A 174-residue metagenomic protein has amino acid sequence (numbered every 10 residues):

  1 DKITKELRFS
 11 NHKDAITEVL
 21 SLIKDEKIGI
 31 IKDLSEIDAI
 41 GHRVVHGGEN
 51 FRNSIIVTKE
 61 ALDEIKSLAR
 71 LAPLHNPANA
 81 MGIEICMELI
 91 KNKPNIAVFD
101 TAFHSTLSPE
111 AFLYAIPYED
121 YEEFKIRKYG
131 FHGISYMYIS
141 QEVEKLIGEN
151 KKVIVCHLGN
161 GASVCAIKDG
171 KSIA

Functional and structural regions predicted by a protein language model:
D1-S10: Short glycine-rich, Thr/Ser-proximal phosphate-binding strand/loop in the N-terminal lobe of ATP-dependent enzymes
S10-D14, I56, E60, P77-M81 (+2 more regions): Conserved active-site and cofactor/substrate-binding residues in soluble primary-metabolism enzymes
D14-K27, I139-E142: Short, well-ordered amphipathic alpha-helical segments that serve as non-catalytic structural scaffolds within diverse
I23, G29-H75, I96, A102-A111: Short beta-strand-loop/turn "lid" adjacent to the catalytic site in phosphate-handling enzymes
L34, I90-N92, S163: Non-transmembrane, aqueous-exposed alpha-helical and coiled segments at domain scale
I65-N76, K93, E122-G133: Flexible, glycine/proline-enriched loop segments at strand-loop-helix junctions that form or flank small-ligand binding
G82-N95: A structural motif corresponding to the C-terminal end of an alpha-helix and its immediate exit/capping segment
F103-A174: Glycine-rich phosphate-binding loop of actin/hexokinase-like ATP-binding domains
